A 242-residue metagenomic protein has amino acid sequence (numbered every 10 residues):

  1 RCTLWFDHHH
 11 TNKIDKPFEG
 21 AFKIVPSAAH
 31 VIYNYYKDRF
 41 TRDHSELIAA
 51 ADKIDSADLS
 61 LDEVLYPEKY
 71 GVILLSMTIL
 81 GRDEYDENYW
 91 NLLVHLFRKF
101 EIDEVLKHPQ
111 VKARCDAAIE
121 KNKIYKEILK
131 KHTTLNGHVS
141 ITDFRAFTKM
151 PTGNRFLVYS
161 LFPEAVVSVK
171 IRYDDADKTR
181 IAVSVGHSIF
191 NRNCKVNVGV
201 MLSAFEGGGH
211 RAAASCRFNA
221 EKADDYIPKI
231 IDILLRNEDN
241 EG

Functional and structural regions predicted by a protein language model:
R1-L80, E84, D116, E120-K123 (+5 more regions): Replace "Mg2+/Mn2+-dependent" with "divalent metal-dependent
S76-A113: Long, charge-rich alpha-helical interaction segments
